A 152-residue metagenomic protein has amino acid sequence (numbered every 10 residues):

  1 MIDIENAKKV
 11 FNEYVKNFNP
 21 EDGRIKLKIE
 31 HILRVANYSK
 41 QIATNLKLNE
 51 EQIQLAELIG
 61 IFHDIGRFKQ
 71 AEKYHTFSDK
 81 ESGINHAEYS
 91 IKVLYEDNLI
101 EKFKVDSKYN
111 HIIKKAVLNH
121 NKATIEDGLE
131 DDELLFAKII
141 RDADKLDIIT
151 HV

Functional and structural regions predicted by a protein language model:
M1, I29-I32, S107: Generic detection of long, well-ordered alpha-helical segments
M1-K9: Non-catalytic interface/linker regions that flank or bridge core catalytic/transmembrane domains
K8, I32-N37, Q54, I59 (+1 more regions): Short amphipathic alpha-helical segments
K8-R34, K69-K80: Active-site flanking loop/helix segments enriched in acidic
E21-I53: An N-terminal domain-cap segment
L48-V152: Divalent metal-dependent catalytic cores for phosphoryl transfer on phosphate-bearing substrates
